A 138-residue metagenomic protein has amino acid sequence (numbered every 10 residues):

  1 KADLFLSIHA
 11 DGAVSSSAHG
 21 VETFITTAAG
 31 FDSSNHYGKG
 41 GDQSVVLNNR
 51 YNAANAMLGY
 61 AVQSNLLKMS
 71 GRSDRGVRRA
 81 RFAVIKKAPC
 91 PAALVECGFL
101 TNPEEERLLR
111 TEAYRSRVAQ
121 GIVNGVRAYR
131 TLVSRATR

Functional and structural regions predicted by a protein language model:
K1-R138: Active-site-proximal helix/loop segments of hydrolytic enzymes
